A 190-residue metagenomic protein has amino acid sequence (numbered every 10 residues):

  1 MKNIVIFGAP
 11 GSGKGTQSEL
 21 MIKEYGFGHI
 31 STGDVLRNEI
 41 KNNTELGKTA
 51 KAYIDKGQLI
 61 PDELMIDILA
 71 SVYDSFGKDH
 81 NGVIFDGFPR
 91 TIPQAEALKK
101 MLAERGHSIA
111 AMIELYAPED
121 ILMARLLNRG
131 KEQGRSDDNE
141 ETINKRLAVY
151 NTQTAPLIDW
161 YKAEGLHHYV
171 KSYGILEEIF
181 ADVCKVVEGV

Functional and structural regions predicted by a protein language model:
M1-V190: Glycine-rich phosphate-binding loop of ATP-dependent small-molecule kinases
